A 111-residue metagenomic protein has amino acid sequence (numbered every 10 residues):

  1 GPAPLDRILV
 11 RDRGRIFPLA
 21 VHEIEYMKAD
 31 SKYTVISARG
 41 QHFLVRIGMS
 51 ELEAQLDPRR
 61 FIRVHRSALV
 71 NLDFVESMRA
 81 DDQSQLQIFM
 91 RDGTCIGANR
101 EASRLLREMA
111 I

Functional and structural regions predicted by a protein language model:
G1-I111: Basic, polyanion-interacting recognition surfaces, primarily in bacterial LytTR/OmpR-type DNA-binding effector domains
